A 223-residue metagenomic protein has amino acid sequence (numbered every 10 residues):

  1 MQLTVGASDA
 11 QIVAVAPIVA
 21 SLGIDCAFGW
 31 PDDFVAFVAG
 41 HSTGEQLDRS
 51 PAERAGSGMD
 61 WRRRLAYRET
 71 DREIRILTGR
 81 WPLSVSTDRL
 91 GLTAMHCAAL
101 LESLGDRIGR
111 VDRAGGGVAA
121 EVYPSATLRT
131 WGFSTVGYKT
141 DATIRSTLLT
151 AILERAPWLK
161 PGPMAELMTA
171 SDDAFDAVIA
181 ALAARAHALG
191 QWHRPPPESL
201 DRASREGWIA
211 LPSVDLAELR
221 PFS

Functional and structural regions predicted by a protein language model:
M1-S223: RNase H-like (RuvC/DEDD) metal-dependent nuclease/polynucleotide-processing core
